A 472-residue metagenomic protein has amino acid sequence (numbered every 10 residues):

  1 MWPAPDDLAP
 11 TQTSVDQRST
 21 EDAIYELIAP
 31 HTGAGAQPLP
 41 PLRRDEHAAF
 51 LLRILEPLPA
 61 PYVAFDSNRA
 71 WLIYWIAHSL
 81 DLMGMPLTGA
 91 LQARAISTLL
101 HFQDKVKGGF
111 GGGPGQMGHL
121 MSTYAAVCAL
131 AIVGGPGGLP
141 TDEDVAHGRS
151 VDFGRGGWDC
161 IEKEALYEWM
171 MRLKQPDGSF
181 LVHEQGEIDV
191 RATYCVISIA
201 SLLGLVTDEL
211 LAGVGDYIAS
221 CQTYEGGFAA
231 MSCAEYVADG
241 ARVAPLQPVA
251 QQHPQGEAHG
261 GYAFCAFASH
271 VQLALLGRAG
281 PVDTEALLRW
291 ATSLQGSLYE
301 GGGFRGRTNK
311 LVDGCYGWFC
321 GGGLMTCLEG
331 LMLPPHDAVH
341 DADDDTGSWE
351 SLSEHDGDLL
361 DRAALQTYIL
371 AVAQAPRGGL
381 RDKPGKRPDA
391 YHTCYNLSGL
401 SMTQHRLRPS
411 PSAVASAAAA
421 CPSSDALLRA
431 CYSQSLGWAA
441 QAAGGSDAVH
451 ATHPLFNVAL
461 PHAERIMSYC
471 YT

Functional and structural regions predicted by a protein language model:
M1-T472: Preference for long, amphipathic alpha-helical scaffolds in soluble/luminal domains and all-alpha bundles
